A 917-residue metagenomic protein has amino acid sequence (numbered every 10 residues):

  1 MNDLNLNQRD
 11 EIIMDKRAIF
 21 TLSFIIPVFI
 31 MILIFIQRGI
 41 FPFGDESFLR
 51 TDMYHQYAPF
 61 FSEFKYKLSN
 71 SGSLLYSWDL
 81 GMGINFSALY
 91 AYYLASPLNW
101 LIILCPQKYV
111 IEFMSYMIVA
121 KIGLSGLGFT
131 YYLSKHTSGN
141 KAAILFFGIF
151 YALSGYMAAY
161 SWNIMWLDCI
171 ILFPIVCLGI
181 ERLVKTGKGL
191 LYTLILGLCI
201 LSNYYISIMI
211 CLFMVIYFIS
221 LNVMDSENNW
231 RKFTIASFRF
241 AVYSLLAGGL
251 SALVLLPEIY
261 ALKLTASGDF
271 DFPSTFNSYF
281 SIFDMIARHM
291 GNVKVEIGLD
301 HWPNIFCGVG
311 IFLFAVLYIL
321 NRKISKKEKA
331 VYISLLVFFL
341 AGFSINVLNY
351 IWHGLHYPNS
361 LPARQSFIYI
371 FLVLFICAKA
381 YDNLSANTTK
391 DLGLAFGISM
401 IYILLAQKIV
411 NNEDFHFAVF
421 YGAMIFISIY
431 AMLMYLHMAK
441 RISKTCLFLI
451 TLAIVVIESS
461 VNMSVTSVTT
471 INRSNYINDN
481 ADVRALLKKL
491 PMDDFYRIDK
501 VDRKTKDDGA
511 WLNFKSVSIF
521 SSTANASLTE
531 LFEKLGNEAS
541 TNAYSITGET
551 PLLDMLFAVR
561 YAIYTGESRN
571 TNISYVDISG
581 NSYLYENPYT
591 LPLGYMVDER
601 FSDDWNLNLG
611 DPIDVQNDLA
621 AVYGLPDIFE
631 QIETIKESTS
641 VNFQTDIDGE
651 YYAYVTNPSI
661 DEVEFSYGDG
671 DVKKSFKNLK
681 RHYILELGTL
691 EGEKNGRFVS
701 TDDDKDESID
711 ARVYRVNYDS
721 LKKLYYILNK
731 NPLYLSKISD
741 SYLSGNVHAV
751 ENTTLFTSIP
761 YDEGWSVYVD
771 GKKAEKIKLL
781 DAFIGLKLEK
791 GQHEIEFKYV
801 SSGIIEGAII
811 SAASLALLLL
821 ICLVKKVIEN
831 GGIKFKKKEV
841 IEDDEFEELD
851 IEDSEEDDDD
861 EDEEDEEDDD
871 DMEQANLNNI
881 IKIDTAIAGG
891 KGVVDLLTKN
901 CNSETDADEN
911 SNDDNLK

Functional and structural regions predicted by a protein language model:
M1-I40, I235, R239, T445-T451 (+2 more regions): Start-transfer (signal-anchor) and selected internal transmembrane alpha helices of multi-pass inner/ER membrane
D10-I13, F60, L625-D853, L916-K917: Active-site-proximal, structured, solvent-exposed surfaces of multi-pass membrane proteins that position macromolecular
I12-I84, I471-A510: Hydrophobic alpha-helical membrane-insertion signals
P27-I30, I118, I122-H136, K141-D225 (+3 more regions): Membrane-embedded helix bundles of polyisoprenyl
F29-F129, I149-I170, L262-S267, S274-L299 (+2 more regions): Membrane-interface coil-to-helix junctions
T51, H55-F64, L68, P97 (+9 more regions): Periplasmic/ER-lumenal interhelical loops and adjacent helix-loop junctions in multi-pass membrane proteins
A88, T451-S474, K488-F557, Y589-Y623 (+3 more regions): Extracytoplasmic/lumenal acceptor-recognition loop(s) of multi-pass membrane glycoenzymes
L183, G187, I206, A330-Y350 (+2 more regions): Contiguous transmembrane helix-bundle modules in multi-pass membrane proteins
